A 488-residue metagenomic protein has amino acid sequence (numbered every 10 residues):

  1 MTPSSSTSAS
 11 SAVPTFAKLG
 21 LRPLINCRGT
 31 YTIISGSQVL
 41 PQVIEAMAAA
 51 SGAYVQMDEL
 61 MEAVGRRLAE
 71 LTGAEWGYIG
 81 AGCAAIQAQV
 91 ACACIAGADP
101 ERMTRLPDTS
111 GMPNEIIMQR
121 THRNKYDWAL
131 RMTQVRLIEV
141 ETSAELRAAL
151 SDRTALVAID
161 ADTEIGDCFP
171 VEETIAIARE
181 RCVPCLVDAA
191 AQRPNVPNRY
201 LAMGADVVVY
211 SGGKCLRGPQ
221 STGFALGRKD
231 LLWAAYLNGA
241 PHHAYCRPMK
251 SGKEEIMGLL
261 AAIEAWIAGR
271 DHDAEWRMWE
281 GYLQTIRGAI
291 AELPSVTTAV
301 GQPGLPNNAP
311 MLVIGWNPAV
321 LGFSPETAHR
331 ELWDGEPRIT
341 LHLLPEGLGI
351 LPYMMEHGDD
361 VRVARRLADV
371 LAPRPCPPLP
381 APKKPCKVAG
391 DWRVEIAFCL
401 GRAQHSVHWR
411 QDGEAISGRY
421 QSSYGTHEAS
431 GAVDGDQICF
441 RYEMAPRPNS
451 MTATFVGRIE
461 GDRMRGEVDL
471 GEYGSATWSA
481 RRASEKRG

Functional and structural regions predicted by a protein language model:
M1-K18, P377-A381, A483-G488: Basic/polar N-terminal segments that are highly enriched at the extreme N-terminus, encompassing both cleavable
T2, S11-I34, Q38, G65-I79 (+5 more regions): Conserved PLP-enzyme active-site core in the AAT-like
T15, A289-R374: Conserved C-terminal alpha-helix-loop-beta "cap" of PLP-dependent enzymes that closes/shapes the active-site mouth
N26-E62: A glycine-/small-polar-enriched, mobile loop at the entrance of the PLP active site in fold-type I
L71, I267-Q302: Conserved PLP-dependent catalytic core of the aminotransferase class-I/II
A265-H272, L348-M354: Glycine-rich phosphate/diphosphate-binding loops and the adjacent beta-loop-alpha structural elements that coordinate
G347-G349, H357-D391, A397-C399, T477 (+1 more regions): Amphipathic/hydrophobic helical signal segments and adjacent flexible N-terminal regions that mediate secretion
K384-K486: Central antiparallel beta-sheet cores of small beta-barrel/beta-sandwich binding domains
